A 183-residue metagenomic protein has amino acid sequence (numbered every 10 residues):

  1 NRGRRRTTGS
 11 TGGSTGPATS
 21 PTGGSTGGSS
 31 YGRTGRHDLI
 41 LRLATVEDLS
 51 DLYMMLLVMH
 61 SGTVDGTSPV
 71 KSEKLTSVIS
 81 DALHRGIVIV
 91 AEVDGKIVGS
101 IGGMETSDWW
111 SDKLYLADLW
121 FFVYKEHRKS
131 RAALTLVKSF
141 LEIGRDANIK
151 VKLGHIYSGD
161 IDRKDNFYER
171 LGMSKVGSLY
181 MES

Functional and structural regions predicted by a protein language model:
L39-M54: A short beta-loop-alpha structural element at the N-terminal edge of CoA-dependent acyl/N-acetyltransferase catalytic
L57-V78: Conserved GNAT-fold acetyl-CoA-binding loop/helix
V78-V90: A short helix-loop-beta-strand connector motif used in the catalytic cores of GNAT acetyltransferases and, in some
V90, K96-E105: Conserved beta-strand in the GNAT
S107-D118, V176: A conserved beta-turn-beta hairpin within the catalytic core of GNAT-like acetyltransferases that forms part
L119-S130: A short, internal acetyl-CoA/4′-phosphopantetheine-binding micro-motif in the GNAT/acyltransferase core
K129-E142: Conserved acetyl-CoA-binding loop-helix of GNAT-fold acetyltransferases
K152-K164, M181-S183: Conserved beta-strand-loop-alpha-helix junction that forms the acyl-donor binding cleft
